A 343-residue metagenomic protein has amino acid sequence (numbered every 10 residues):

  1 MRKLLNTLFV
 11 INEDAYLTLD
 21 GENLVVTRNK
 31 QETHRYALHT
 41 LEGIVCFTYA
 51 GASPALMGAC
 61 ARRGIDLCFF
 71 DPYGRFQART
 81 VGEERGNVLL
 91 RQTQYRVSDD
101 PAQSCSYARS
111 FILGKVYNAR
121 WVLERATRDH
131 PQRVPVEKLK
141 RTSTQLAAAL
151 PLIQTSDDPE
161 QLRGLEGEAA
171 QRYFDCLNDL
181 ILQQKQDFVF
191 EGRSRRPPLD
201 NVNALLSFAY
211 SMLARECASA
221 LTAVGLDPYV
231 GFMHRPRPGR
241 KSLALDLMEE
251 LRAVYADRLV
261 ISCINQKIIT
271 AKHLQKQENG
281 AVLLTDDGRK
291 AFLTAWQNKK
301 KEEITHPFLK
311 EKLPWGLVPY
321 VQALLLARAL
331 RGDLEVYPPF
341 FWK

Functional and structural regions predicted by a protein language model:
M1-L19, N29, R35, N87-Y229 (+1 more regions): Active-site helix-to-loop segments that bind/position phosphate- or nucleotide-bearing substrates and donors across
M1-P72, Q77: Terminal-proximal segments
T40, T48-W121: A surface-exposed, charged beta-strand/loop segment in the N-terminal or early-internal portion of soluble proteins
